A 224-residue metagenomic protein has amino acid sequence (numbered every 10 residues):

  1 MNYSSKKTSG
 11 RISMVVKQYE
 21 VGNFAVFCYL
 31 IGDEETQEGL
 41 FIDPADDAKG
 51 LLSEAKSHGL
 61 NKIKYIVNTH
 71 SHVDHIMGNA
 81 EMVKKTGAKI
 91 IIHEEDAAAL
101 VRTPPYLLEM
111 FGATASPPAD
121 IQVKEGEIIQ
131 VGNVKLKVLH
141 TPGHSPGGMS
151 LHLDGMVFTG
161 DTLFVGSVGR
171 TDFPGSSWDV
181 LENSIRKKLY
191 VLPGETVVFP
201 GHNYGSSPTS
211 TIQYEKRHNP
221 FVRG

Functional and structural regions predicted by a protein language model:
S5-S9, Y19, I31, E127-V131: Short acidic-hydrophobic surface loop/beta-edge motif
R11-H58, S150-G160: Conserved beta-strand hairpin/beta-sheet module of binuclear metal-dependent hydrolase folds, prominently
I12, H58-N61, G132-V134, G194: Structured loop/turn residues at beta-strand edges in well-structured enzyme cores
Y19, V123, I212: Hydrophobic residues at beta-strand termini and immediately following loops that shape nucleotide-binding pockets
I31, T69, T141: Conserved S/T- and glycine-rich ATP-binding loop of Class I adenylate-forming
E35-T36, D46, V73, D96 (+4 more regions): Short, glycine/acidic-enriched loop or turn micro-motifs at the edges of active sites
G39, D46-V131, R217-F221: Active-site HxH/HxHxD metal-binding segment of metal-dependent hydrolases
P105-L107, I128, K135-G224: Metallo-beta-lactamase
